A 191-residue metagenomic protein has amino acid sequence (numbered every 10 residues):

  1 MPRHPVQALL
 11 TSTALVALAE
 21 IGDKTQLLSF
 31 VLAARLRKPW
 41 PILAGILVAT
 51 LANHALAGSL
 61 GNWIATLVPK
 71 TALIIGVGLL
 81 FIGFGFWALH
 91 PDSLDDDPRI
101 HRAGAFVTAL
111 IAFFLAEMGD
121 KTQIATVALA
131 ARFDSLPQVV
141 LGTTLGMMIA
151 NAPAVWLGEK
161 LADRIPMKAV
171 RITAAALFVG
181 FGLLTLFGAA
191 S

Functional and structural regions predicted by a protein language model:
P2, D95-Q123, L129: Selected transmembrane alpha-helices and immediately adjacent juxtamembrane segments of polytopic inner-membrane
P2-T66, A125-G146: Juxtamembrane transmembrane-helix termini in multi-pass membrane transport proteins
S12-A14, A109-I111, W156: Short hydrophobic "helix-edge" motifs at membrane interfaces and signal-peptide entry regions
A19, L79-W87, V107-G119: Alpha-helical transmembrane segments of multi-pass integral membrane proteins
I21-G22, A55, F106, M118 (+1 more regions): Hydrophobic transmembrane alpha-helices of Major Facilitator Superfamily
R37-G104, P153-R164, A169, T173-A176 (+1 more regions): Membrane helix-loop-helix hairpins that form the core translocation module of multi-pass transporters
L183-S191: Juxtamembrane boundary at the C-terminal end of a transmembrane helix
